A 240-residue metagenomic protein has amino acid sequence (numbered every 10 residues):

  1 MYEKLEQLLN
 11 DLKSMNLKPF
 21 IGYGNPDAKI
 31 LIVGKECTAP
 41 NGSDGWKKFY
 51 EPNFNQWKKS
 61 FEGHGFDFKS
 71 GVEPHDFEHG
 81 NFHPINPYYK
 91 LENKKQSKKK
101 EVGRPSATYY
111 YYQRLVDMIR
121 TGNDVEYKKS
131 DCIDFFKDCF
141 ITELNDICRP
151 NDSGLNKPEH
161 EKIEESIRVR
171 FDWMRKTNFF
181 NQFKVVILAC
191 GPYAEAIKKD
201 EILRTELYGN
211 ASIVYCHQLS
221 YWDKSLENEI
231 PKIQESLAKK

Functional and structural regions predicted by a protein language model:
M1-L12, S97-K98, N156-N178, P192-K240: C-terminal capping/extension of enzyme domains
M1-N181: A polyanion-binding, active-site-adjacent surface
E36-P40, N145-R149, G191-A196, Q218-W222: Short, solvent-exposed loop/turn segments at secondary-structure junctions
V185: Short, Asp-centered acidic motifs that coordinate Mg2+ and/or phosphate in catalytic or ligand-binding sites
L188: Redox-cofactor binding/interface segments in oxidoreductases and associated redox assembly factors
